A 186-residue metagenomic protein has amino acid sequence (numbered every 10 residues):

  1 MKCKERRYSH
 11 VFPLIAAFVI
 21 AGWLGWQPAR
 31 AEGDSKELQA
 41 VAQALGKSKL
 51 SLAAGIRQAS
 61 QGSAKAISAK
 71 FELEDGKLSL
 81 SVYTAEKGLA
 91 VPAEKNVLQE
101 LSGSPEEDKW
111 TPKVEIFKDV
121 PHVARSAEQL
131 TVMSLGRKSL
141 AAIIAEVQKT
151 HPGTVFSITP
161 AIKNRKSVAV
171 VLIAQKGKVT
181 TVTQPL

Functional and structural regions predicted by a protein language model:
K2-P13, L24-L186: Long, terminal "pre-/pro-" and other extracytoplasmic accessory regions that lie outside the mature folded/catalytic
